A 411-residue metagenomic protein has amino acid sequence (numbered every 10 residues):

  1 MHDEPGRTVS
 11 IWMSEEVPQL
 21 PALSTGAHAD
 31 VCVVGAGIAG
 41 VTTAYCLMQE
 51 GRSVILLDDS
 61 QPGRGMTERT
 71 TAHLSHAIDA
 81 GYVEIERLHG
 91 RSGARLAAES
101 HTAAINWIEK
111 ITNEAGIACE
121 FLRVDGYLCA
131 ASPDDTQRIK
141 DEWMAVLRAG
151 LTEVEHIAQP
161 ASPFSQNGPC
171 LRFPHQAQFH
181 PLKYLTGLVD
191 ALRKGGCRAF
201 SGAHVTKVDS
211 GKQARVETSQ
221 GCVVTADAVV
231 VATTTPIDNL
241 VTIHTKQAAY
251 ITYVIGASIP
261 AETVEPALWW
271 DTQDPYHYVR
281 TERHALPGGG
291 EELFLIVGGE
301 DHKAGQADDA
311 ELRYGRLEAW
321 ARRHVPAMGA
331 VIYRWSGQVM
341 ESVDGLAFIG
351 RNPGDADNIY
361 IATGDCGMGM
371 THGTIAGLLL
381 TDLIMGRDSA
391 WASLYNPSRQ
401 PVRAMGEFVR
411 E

Functional and structural regions predicted by a protein language model:
M1-V31, Q49: Extreme N-terminal leader/targeting segments of oxidoreductases
G35-G37, D59: Glycine-rich Rossmann-fold phosphate-binding loop(s) that bind the pyrophosphate of adenine dinucleotide cofactors
M48-R69: Glycine-rich FAD pyrophosphate-binding loop
A77-A158: Dinucleotide-binding Rossmann-like beta1-alpha1 core, especially the glycine-rich loop that anchors the ADP
R91, A118-L128, Q159-A191, E300-K303: Helix-loop-beta segment of a Rossmann-like dinucleotide-binding subdomain
Q137, M144-A149, C170-D227: Helical element adjacent to the flavin cofactor pocket in flavoenzyme catalytic cores
K207-E282: Flavin-dependent oxidoreductases
D274, G289-E291, K303-F408: C-terminal catalytic lobe of FAD-dependent flavoproteins
